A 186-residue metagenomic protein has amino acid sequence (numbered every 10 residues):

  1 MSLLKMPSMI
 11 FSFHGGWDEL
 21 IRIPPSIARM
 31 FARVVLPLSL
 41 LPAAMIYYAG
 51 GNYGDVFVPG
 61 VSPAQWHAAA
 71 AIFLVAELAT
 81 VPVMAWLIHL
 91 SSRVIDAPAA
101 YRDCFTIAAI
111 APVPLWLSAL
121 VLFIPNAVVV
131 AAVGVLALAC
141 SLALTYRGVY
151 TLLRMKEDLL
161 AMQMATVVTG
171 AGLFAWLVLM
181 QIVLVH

Functional and structural regions predicted by a protein language model:
S2-A99: Selected alpha-helical membrane-embedding segments in polytopic membrane proteins
D18, N52-D55, D96, R147-E157 (+1 more regions): Juxtamembrane transmembrane-helix termini
M30, G54-V58, A127-V133, D158-L160 (+1 more regions): Short alpha-helical linear motifs
L36-M45, A111, T169-W176: Alpha-helical transmembrane segments of multi-pass integral membrane proteins
Y48, N52, I124-P125, I182: Helix-loop junctions at the membrane-solvent interface of multi-pass transporters, primarily the C-terminal
A79-V83, A137, S141, V178: Hydrophobic alpha-helical membrane-associated segments
H89, P98-G170, F174: Hydrophobic alpha-helical transmembrane segments and adjacent short intramembrane/lumenal linkers of inner/organellar
F174-H186: Juxtamembrane boundary at the C-terminal end of a transmembrane helix
